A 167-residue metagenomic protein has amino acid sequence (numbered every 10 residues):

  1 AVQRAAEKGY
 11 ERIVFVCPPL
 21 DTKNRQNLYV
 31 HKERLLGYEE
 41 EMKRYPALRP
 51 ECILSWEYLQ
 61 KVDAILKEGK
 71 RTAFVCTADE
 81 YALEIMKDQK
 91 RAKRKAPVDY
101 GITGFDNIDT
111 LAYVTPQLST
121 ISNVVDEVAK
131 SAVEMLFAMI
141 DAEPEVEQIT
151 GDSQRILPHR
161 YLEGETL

Functional and structural regions predicted by a protein language model:
A1-L167: Bacterial carbohydrate/catabolite-sensing allosteric modules
